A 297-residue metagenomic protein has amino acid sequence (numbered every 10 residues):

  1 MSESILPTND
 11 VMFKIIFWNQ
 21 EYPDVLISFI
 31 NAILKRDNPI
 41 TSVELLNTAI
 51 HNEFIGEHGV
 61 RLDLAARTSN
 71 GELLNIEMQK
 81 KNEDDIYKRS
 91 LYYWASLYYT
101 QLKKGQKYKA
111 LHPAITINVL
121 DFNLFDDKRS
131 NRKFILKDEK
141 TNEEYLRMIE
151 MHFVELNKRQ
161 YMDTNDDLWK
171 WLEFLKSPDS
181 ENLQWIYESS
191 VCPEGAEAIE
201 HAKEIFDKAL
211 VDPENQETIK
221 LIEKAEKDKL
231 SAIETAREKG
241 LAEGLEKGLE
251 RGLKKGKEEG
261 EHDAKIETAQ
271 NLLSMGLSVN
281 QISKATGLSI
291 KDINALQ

Functional and structural regions predicted by a protein language model:
M1-Q297: Elongated, amphipathic alpha-helical interaction scaffolds
